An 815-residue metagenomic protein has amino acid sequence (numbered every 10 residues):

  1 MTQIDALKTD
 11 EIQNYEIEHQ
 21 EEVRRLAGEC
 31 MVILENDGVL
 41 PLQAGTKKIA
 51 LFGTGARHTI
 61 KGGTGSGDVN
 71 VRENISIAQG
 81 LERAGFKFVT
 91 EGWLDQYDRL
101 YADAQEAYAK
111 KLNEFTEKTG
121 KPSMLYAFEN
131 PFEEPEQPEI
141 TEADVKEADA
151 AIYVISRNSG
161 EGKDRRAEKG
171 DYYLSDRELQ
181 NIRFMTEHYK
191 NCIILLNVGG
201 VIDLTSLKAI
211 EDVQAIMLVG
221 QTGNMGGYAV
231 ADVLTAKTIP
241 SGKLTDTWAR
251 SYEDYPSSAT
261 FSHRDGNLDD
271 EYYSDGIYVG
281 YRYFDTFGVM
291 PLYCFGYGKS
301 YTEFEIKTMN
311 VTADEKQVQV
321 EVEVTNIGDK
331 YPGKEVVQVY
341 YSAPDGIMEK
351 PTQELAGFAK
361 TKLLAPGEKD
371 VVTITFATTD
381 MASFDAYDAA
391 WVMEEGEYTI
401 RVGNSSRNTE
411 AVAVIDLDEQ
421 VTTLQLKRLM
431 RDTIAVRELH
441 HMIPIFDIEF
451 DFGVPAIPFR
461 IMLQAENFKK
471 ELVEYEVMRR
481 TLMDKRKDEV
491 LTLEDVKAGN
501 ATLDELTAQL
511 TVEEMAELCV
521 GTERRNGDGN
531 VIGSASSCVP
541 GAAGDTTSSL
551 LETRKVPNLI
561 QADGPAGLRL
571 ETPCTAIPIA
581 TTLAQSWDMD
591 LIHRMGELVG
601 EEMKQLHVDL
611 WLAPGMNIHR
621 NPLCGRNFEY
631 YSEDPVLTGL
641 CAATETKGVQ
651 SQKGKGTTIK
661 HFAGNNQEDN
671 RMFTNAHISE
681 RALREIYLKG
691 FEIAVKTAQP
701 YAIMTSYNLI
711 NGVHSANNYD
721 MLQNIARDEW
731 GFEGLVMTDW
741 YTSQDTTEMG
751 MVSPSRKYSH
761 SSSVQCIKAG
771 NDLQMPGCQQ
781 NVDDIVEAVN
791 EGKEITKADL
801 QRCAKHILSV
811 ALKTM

Functional and structural regions predicted by a protein language model:
M1-F384, V392-N408, T423-M815: Glycoside hydrolase catalytic-domain context in secreted enzymes
V414-L424: Short beta-strand edge segments in extracellular beta-sheet folds
